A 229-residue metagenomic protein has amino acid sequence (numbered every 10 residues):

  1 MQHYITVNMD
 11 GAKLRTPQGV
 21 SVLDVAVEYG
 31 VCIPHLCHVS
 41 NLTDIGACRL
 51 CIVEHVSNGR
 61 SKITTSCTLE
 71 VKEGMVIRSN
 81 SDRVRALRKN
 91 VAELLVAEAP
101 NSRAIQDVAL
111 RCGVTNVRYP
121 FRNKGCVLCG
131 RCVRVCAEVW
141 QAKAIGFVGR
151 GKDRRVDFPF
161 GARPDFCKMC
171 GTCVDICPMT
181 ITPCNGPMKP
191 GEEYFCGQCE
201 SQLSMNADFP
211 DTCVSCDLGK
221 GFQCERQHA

Functional and structural regions predicted by a protein language model:
M1, S40-G46, C67, L203-S204: Short linear motifs in intrinsically disordered
Q2-A12: Eukaryote-biased recognition of intrinsically disordered, low-complexity regulatory segments
N8, Y29-I33, E70, R88-V91: Flexible, acidic/Gly-rich N-terminal and inter-domain linker regions that tether and position cofactor-handling modules
N8-D10, P17, N80, V148: A structural detector for beta-sheet-dominated domains
A12-L14, G19-V20, E93-A99: Short N-terminal secondary-structure initiator segments
L14-I63, K72-E73: N-terminal cofactor/phosphate-binding cores enriched in small/glycine residues, especially glycine-rich loops such as
R49, S57-C170, D175, T180-A229: Fe-S ferredoxin-like electron-transfer domains and their immediately adjacent linker/connector regions across
